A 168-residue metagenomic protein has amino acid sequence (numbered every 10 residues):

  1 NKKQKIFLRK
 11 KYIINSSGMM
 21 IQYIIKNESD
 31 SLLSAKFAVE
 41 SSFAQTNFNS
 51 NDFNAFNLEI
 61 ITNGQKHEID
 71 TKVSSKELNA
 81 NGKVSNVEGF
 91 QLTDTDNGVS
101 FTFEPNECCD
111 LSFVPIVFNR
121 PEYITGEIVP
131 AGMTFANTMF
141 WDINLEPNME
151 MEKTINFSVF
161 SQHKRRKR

Functional and structural regions predicted by a protein language model:
N1-Q22, K26-S29, N86-R168: Beta-strand-rich recognition/accessory modules
M19-M20, I24-F113: Polysaccharide-binding surfaces and accessory modules of carbohydrate-active proteins
